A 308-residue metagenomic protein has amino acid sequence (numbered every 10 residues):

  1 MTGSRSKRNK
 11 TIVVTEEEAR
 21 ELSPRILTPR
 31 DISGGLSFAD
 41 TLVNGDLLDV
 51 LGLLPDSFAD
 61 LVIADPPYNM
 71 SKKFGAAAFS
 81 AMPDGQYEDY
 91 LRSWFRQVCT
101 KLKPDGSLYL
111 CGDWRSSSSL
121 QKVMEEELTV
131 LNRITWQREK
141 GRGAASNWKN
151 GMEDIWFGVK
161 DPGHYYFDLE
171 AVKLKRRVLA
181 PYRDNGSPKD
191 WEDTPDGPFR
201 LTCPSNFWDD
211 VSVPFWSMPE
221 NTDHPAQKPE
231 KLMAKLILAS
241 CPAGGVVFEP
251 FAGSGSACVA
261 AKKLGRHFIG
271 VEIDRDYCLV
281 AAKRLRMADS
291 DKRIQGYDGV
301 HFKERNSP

Functional and structural regions predicted by a protein language model:
M1-L22, I26-V280: Core catalytic lobe of class I
T28-S37, A282-D298: Short, conserved SAM-binding/catalytic segment of Class I S-adenosyl-L-methionine-dependent methyltransferases
N44-D49, D298-R305: Conserved SAM/SAH-binding loop
L169-K173, K292-F302: Short, flexible loop/turn segments with low-complexity composition
L279, M287, V300, R305-P308: Long, positively charged, glycine-interspersed low-complexity recognition regions
